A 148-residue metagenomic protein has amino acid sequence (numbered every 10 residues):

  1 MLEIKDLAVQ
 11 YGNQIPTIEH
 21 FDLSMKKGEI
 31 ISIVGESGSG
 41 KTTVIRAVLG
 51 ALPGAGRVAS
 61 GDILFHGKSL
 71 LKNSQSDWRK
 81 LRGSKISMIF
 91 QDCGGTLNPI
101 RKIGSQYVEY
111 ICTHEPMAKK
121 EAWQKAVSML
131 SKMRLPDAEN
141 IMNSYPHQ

Functional and structural regions predicted by a protein language model:
I4-L7, P16-I31, G61: Conserved beta-strand
Y11-G12, L52, F65, K72: Conserved A-loop
I31, T42-A55: Short, conserved post-Walker A segment of ABC-type ATPase nucleotide-binding domains
V34-E36: The feature captures the beta-strand-to-loop junction immediately N-terminal to the Walker
R57-S69: Conserved ABC transporter NBD signature motif
L70-S87, S105, T113: ABC ATPase NBD coupling module
D92, P99-T113, K125: Q-loop/switch helix immediately C-terminal to the Walker
E121-N140: Conserved ABC ATPase "signature" region
